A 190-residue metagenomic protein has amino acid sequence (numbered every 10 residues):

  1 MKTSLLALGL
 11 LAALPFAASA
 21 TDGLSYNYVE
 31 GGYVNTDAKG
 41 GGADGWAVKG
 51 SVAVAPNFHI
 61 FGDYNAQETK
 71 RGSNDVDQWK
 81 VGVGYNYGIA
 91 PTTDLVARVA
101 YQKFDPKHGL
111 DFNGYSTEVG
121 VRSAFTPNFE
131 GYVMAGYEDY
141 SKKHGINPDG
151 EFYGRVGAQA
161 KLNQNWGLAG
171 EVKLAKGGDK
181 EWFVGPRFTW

Functional and structural regions predicted by a protein language model:
M1-S25: Cleavable N-terminal export/targeting peptides
S4, S25, G42-W46, D75-W79 (+4 more regions): Residues that define the transmembrane beta-barrel architecture of outer-membrane proteins
L14-A18, D37, V54-P56, G84-I89 (+3 more regions): Outer-membrane beta-barrel proteins
F16-E68, Y101: Short glycine/proline- and aromatic-enriched beta-strand/turn motifs that initiate or cap beta-hairpins
N27-V29, P56-G62, A90-A97, F125-V133 (+1 more regions): Repeated loop/turn-to-beta-strand initiation elements of outer-membrane beta-barrel proteins
V29-G31, G50, I60-G62, V83 (+6 more regions): Membrane-embedded beta-strand positions of outer-membrane beta-barrel proteins
Y33-D37, P56, Y64-K70, D77 (+6 more regions): Transmembrane beta-strands of outer-membrane beta-barrel pores
V81, G154-K161, N165-G167, D179-W190: Outer-membrane beta-barrel "beta-signal"
